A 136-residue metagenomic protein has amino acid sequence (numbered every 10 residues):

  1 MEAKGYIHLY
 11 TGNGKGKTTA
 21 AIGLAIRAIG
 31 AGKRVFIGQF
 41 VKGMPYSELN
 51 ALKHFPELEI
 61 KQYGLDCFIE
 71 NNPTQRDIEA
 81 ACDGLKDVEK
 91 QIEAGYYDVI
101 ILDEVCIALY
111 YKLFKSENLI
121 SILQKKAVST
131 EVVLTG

Functional and structural regions predicted by a protein language model:
E2-K4, T130: Catalytic phosphate/metal-binding cores of nucleic-acid and nucleotide-processing enzymes, i.e., regions that mediate
G5-E93: Conserved P-loop
R34-F36, S129-V132: Short active-site oxyanion
E70-E131: Phosphate-binding/switch loop-helix module in NTP-utilizing enzymes
T135-G136: A short beta-strand-to-loop transition that corresponds to the Sensor-1 phosphate-sensing loop of AAA+ P-loop ATPases
